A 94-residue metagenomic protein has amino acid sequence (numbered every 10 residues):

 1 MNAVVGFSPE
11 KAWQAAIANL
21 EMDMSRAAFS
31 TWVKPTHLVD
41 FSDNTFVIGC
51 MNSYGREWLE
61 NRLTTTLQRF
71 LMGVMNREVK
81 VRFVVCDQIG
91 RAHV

Functional and structural regions predicted by a protein language model:
M1-R91: Intrinsically disordered, low-complexity basic tails and flexible linkers associated with large NTP-driven
